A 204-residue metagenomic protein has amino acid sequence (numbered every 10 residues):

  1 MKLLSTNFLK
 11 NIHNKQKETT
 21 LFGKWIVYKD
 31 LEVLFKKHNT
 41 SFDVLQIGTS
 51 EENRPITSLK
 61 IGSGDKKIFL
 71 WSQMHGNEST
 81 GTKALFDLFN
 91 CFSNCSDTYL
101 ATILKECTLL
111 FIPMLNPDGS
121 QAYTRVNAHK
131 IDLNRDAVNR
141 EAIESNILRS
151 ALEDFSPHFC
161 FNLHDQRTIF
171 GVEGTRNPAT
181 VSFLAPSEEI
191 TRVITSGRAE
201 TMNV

Functional and structural regions predicted by a protein language model:
M1-I56: Short glycine- and acidic-rich boundary segments immediately preceding or forming the N-terminal edge of structured
K2-T6, I61, D118-A122: Short hydrophobic/aromatic-rich motifs at helix boundaries and adjacent loops
N39, E51-N53, S63-G64, L104-E106: A generic fold-level signal
I47, I61, W71, M114: Acidic/polar N-terminal loop/beta-strand segments that form early-domain functional surfaces
N53, Q73, F111: Conserved hydrophobic/aromatic pocket- or pore-lining residues that grip, position, or stack substrates in active sites
T57-D65, Q73: Short beta-strand-to-loop junctions in surface cap/lid or active-site-entrance loops
D65-F69, S79-V204: Active-site/substrate-binding loop(s) of hydrolase catalytic cores
G76: Short active-site segment of divalent metal-dependent hydrolases/proteases that encodes the spacing between
